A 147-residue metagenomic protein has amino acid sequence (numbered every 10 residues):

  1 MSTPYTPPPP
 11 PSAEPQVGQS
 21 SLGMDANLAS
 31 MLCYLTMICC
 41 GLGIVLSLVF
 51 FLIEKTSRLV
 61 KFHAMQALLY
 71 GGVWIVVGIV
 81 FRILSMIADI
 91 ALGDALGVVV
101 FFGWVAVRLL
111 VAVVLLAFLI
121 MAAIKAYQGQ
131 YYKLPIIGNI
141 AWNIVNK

Functional and structural regions predicted by a protein language model:
S2-L69, I124-K147: Membrane-interface extramembranous regions at the lipid-water interface
A29-S47, A67-A122: Hydrophobic alpha-helical transmembrane segments in multi-pass membrane proteins
